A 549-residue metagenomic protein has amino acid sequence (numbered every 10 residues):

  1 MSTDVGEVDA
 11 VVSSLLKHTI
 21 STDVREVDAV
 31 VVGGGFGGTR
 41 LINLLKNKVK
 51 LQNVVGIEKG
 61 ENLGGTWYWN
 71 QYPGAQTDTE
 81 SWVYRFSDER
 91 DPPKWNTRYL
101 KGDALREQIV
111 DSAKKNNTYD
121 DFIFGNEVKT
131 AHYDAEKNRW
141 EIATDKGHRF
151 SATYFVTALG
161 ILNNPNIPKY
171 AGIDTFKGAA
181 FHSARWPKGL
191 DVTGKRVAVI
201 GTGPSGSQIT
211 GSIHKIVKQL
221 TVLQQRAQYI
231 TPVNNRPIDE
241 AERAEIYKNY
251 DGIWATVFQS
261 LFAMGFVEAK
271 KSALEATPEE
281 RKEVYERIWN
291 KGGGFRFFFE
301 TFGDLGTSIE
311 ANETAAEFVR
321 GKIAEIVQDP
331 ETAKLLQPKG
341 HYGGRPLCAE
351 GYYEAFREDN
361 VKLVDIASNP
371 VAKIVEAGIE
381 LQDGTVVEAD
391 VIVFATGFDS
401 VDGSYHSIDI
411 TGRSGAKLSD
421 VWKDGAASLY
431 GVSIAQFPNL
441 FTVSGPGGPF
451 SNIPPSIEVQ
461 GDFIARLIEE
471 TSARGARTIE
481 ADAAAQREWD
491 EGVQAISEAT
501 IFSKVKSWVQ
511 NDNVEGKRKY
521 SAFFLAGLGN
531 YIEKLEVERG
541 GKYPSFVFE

Functional and structural regions predicted by a protein language model:
S2-A29, G34, T39-I173, G189 (+2 more regions): N-terminal FAD-binding dinucleotide-binding subdomain shared by FAD-dependent oxidases/monooxygenases
W186: Short, acidic/glycine-rich phosphate-metal binding loop used to engage nucleotide
G194-K195, K334: Short, surface-exposed connector motifs at secondary-structure boundaries
K195-V217: Rossmann-like NAD(P)H-binding beta-loop-alpha module
